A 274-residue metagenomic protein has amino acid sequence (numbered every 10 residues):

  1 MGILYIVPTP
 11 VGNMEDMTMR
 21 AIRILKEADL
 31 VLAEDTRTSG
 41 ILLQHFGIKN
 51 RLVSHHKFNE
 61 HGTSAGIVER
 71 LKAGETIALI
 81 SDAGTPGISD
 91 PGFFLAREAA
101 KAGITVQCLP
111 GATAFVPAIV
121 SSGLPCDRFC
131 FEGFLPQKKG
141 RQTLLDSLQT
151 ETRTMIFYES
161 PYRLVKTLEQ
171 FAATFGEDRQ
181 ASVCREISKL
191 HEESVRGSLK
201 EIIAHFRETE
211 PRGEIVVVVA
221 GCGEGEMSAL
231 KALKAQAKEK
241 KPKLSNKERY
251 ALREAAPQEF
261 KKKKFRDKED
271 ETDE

Functional and structural regions predicted by a protein language model:
M1-K57, F260: Glycine-rich, flexible N-terminal cofactor/catalytic loop recognition
I3-L4, G74-A78, T154: Loop/turn-to-beta-strand initiation segments
S54-H61, F134-P136: Conserved helicase motor
S64-T113, P117: Glycine/small-residue-rich loop that forms an oxyanion/phosphate-binding "nest" at active or ligand-binding sites
R70, G140-I156, T174, G225: A charged, well-structured terminal subsegment
F94-E151: Class I SAM-dependent methyltransferase SAM-binding "motif I" and its flanking Rossmann-like core
T154, Y158-E274: A contiguous loop/helix-start segment that scaffolds small-molecule binding in enzyme catalytic cores
